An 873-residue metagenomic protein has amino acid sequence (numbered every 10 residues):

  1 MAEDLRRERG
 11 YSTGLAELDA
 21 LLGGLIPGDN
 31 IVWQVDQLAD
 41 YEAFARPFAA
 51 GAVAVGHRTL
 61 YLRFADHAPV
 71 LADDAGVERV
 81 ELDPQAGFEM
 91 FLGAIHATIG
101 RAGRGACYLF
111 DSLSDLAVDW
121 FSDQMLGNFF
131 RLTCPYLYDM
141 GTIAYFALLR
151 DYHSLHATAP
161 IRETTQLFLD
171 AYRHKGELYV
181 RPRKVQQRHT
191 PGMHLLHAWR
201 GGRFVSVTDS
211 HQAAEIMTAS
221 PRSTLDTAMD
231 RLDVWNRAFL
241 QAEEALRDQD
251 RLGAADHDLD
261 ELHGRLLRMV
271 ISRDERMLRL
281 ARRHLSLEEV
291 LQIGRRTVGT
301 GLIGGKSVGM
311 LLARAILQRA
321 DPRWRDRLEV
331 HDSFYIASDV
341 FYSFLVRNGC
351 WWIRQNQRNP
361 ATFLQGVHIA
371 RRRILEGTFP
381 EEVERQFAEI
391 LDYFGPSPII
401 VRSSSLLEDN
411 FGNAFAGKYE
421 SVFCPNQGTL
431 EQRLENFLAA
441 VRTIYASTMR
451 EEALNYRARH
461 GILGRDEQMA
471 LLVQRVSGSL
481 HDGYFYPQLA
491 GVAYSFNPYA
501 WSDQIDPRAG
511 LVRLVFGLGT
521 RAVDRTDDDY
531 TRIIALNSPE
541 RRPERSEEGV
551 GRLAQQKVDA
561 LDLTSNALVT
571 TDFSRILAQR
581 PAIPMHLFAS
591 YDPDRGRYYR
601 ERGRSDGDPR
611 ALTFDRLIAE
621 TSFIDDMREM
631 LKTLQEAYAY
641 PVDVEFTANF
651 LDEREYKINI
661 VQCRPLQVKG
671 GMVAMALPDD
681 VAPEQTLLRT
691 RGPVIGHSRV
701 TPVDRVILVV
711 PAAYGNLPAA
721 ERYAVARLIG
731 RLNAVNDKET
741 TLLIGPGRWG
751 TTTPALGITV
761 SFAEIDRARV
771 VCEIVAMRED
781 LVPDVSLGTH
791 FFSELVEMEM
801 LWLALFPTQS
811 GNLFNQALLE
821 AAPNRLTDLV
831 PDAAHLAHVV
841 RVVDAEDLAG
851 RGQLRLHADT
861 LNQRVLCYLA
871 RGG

Functional and structural regions predicted by a protein language model:
A2-E8, R188-T227: C-terminal regions of RecA-like/P-loop NTPase motor modules
S12-F64: Glycine-rich P-loop/Walker A and Walker A-like loops and their local beta1-loop-alpha1 context in P-loop NTPases
A54-W120: Conserved inter-motif catalytic segment of the P-loop NTP-binding fold
D73-A75, M140, E163-T165: Short, structured coil segments at secondary-structure junctions
D119-W120, M125-D151: Substrate-engagement module of ASCE P-loop NTPases
L149-F204: Phosphate-binding/switch region of NTP-binding enzymes
D151, R273, M277-R323, T378-A776 (+3 more regions): Conserved mixed alpha/beta core segments that line enzyme active sites in large multi-domain catalysts
L291-N356, P360-E381: A conserved helix-loop-beta module that forms one wall/lid of the active-site cleft in ATP-utilizing catalytic domains
